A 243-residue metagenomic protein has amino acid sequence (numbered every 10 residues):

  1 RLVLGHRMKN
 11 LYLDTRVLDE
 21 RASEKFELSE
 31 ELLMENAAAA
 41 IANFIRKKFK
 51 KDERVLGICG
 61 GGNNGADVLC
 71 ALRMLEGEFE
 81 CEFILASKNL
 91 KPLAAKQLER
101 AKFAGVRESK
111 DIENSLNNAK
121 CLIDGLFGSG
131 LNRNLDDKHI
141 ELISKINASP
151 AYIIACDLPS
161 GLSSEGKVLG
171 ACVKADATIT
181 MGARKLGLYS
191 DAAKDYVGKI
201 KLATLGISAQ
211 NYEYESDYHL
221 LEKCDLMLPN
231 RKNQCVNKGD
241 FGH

Functional and structural regions predicted by a protein language model:
L2-M74, E82-L85, L188-H243: Small-residue (G/A/S/T)-rich helix-start motifs and N-terminal tracts that mark the onset
K9-N10, K120-H243: YjeF_N-associated NAD(P)HX repair module
A42-G125, N134-C156: Nucleotide and nucleotide-moiety/phosphate-recognizing core
